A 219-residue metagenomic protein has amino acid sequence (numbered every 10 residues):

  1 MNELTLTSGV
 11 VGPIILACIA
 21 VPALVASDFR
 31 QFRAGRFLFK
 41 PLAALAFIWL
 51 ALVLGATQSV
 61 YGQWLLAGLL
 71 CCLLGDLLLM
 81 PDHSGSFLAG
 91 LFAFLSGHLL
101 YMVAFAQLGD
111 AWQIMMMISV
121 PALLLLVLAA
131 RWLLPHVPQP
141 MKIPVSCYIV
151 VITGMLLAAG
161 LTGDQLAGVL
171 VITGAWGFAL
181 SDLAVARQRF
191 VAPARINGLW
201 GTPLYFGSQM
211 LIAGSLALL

Functional and structural regions predicted by a protein language model:
N2-L219: Polytopic alpha-helical membrane-helix bundles and their juxtamembrane interface segments in multi-pass membrane
